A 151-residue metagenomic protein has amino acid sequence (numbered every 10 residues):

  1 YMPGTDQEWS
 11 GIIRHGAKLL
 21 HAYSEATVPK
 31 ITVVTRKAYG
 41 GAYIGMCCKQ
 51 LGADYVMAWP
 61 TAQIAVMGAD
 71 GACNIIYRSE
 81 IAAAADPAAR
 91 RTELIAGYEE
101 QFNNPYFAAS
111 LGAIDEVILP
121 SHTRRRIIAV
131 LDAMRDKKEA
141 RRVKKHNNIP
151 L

Functional and structural regions predicted by a protein language model:
Y1-L151: Ligand-binding clefts of soluble mixed alpha/beta catalytic domains
